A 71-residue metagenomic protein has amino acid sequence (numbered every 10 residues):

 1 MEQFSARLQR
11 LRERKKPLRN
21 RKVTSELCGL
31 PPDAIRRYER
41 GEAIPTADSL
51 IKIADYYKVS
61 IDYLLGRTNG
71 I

Functional and structural regions predicted by a protein language model:
M1-P17: A short, Lys/Arg-rich alpha-helix, primarily the initiator
E2, R14, L65-I71: Short, charged recognition helix plus adjacent turn of helix-turn-helix-like nucleic-acid-binding domains
Q9, R21-K22, I51: Residues within the helices of the helix-turn-helix
R12, S25, A54: The alpha-helix within a helix-turn-helix
P17-R37: Short alpha-helical DNA-recognition segment
R40: Short, conserved catalytic or interaction motifs in soluble domains
D48-Y63: DNA major-groove recognition helix of helix-turn-helix/homeodomain DNA-binding modules
